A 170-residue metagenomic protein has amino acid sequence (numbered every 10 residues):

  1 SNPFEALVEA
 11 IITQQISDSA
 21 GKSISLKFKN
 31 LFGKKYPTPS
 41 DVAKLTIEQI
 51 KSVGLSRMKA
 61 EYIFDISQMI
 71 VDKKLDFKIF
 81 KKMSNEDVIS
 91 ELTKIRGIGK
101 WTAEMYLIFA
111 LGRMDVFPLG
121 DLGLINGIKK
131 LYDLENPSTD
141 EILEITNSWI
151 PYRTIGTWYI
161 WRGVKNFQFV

Functional and structural regions predicted by a protein language model:
S1-N2: DNA-contacting interfaces and partner/effector-binding or oligomerization modules in DNA-centric proteins
V8, I63-I66, I128: Buried hydrophobic packing segments
E9, S25, T46, I89 (+2 more regions): Generic structural marker for isolated residues within well-ordered, non-membrane alpha-helices of soluble domains
I16-S17, G21-K94, S148, I155: Alpha-helical ds-nucleic-acid-binding substructure associated with the helix-hairpin-helix region of base-excision DNA
E61, N85-E86, K100-V170: C-terminal accessory module of base-excision DNA glycosylases/AP lyases that mediates lesion recognition and DNA
